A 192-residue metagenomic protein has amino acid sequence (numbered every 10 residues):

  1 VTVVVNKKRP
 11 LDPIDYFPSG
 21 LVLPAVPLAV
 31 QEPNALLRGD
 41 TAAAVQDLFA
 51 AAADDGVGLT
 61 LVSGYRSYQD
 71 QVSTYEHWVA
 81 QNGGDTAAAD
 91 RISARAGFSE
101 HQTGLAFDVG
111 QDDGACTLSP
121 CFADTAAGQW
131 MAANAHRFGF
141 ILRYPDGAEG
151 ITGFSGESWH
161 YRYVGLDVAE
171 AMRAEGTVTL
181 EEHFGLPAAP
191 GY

Functional and structural regions predicted by a protein language model:
V1-G64, Y68-Y192: Extracytoplasmic cell-surface/polysaccharide-interacting catalytic and binding patches
